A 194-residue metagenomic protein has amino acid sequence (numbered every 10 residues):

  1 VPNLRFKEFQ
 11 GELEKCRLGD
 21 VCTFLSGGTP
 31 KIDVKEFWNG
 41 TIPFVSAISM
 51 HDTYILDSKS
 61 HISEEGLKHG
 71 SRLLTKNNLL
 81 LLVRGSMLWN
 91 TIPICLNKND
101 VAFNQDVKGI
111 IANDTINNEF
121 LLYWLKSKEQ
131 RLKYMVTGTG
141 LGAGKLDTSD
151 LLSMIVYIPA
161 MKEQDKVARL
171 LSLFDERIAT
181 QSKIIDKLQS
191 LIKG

Functional and structural regions predicted by a protein language model:
V1-E14, T180-G194: Short amphipathic coiled-coil heptad-repeat segments
P2, D20, D165-R177: Extracellular/lumenal glycan-associated surfaces
P2, V101-K108, T139-K162: A short glycine-rich beta-alpha junction/loop motif
L4-T29, D52, S153: Non-catalytic DNA-recognition/assembly elements of restriction-modification systems
G19-C22, I32-E65: DNA target-recognition patches
K31, L67-K68, G140: Short, solvent-exposed loop/turn positions at domain surfaces that link secondary-structure elements or cap domain
S46-A47, D57-K128: A short beta-sheet element
E163-K166, L191: Short, solvent-exposed linear patches
